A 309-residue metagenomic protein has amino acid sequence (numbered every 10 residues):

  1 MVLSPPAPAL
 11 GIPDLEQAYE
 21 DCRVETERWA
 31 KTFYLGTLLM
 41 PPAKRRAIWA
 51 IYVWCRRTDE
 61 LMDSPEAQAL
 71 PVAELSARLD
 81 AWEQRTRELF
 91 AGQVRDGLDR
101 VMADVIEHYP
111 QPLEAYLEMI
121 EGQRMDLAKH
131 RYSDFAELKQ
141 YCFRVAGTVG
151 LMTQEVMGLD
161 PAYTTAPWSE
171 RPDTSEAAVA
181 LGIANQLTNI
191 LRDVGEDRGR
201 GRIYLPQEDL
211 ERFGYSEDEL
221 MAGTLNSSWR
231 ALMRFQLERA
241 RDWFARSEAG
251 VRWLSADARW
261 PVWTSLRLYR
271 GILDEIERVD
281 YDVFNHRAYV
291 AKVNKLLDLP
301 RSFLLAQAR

Functional and structural regions predicted by a protein language model:
M1-N185, L191, G195-R309: Catalytic cores of Mg2+-dependent Asp-rich isoprenoid enzymes
